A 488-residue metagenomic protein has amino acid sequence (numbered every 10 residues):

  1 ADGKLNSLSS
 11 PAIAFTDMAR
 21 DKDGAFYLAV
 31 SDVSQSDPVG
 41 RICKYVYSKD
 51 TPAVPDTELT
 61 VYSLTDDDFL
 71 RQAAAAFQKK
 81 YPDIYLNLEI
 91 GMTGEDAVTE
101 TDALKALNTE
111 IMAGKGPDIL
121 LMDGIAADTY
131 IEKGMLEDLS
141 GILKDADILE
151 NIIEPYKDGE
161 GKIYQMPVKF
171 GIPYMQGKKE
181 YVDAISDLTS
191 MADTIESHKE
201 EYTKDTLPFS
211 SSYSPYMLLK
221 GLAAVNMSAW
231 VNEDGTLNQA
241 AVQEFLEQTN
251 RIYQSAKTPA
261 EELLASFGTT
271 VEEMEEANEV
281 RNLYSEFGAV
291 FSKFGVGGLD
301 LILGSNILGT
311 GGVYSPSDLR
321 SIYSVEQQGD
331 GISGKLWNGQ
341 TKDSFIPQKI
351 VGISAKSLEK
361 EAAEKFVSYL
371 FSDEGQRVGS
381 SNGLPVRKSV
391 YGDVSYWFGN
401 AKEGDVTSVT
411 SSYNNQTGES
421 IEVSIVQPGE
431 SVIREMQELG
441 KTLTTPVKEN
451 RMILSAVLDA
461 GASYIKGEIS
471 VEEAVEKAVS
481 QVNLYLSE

Functional and structural regions predicted by a protein language model:
M18-D21, F345, T407-L486: C-terminal capping/gating helix-and-loop segments adjacent to ligand/active sites or protein-protein/ligand interfaces
V30, E200-Y202, S368-V406: Periplasmic-binding protein-like
V54-D67, I84-G91, I119, Y164 (+1 more regions): Short, well-ordered beta-strand elements
D66-Y85, V457: Short, polar/charged alpha-helical segment
N87-N151, L299-L308, V325: Extracytoplasmic "Venus flytrap"/periplasmic binding protein-like
G124-Y174, A184, T189-D193, Q327-W337 (+1 more regions): Hinge/lid segment of periplasmic solute-binding proteins
D158-N282, A355-E361, S470: Helix-loop-helix "hinge/cap" segment bordering the ligand-binding cleft or interdomain interface
Y253-K365: Extracytoplasmic/periplasmic substrate-binding proteins
